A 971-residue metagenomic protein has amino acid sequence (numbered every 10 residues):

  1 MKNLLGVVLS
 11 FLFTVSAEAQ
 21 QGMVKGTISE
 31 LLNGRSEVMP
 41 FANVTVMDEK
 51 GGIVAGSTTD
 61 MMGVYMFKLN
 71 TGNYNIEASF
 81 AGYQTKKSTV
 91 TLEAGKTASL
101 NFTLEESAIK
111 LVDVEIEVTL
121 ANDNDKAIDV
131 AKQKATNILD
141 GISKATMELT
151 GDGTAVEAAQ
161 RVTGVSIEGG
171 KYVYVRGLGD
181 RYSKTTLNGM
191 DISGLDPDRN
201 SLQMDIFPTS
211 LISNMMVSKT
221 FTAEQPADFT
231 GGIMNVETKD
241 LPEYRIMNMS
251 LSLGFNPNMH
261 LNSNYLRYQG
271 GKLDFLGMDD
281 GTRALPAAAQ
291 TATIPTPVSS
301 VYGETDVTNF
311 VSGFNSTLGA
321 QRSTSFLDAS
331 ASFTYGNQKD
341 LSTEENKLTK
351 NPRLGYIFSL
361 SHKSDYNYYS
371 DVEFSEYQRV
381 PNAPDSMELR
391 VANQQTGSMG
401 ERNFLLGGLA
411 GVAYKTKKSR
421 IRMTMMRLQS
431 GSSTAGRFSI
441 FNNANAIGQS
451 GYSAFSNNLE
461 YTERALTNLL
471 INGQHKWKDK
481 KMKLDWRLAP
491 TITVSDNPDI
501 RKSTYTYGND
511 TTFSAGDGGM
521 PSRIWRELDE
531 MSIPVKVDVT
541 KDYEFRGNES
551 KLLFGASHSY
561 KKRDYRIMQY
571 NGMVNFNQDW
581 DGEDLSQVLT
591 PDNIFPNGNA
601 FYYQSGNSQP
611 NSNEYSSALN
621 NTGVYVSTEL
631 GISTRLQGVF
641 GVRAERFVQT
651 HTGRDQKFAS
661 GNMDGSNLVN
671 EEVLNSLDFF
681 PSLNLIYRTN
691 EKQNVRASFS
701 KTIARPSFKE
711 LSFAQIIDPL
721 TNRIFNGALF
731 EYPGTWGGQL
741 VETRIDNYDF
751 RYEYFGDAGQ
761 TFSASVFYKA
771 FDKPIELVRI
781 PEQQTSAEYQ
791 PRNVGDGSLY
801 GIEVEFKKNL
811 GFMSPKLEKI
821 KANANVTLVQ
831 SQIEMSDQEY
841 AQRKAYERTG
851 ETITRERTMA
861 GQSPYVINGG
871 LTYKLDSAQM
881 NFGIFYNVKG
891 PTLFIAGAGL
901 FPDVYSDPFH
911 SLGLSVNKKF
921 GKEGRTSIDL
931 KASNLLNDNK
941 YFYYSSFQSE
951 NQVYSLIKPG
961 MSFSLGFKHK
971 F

Functional and structural regions predicted by a protein language model:
M23, T296-G303, F310-R437, T467 (+1 more regions): Transmembrane beta-barrel wall of Gram-negative outer-membrane proteins
G34, A42-M47, S79-A81, S99-T146 (+1 more regions): Short, acidic, small-residue-rich periplasmic hinge/interaction motif at the N-terminus of Gram-negative outer-membrane
E49-V64: Short, acidic Ser/Thr/Gly-rich low-complexity loop/linker segments typical of extracellular and cell-surface proteins
L120-K126, V130-D180, G189-A223, T230-I233: Periplasmic N-terminal accessory/gating domains of Gram-negative outer-membrane beta-barrel systems
Y461-N472, A489-T491, R526-K536, D542-A600 (+4 more regions): Structural signature of Gram-negative outer-membrane beta-barrels, strongest in the C-terminal barrel of TonB-dependent
S514-G516, R523-I524, L528, S532-D538 (+7 more regions): Outer membrane beta-barrel strand-and-loop segments of large Gram-negative receptors, especially TonB-dependent
P521-L528, D538-D542, S550-L552, L683 (+3 more regions): Conserved C-terminal beta-signal and adjacent last beta-strands/turns of outer-membrane beta-barrel proteins
T761, V766-D772, E788-T892: Gram-negative outer-membrane beta-barrel transporters
